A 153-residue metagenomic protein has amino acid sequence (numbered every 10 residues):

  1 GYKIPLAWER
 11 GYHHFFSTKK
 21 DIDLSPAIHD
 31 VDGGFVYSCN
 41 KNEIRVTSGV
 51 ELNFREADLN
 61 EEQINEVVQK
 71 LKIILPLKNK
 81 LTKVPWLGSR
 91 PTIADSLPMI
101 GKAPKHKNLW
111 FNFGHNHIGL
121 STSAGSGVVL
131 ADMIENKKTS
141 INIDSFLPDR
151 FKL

Functional and structural regions predicted by a protein language model:
G1-K107: Active-site substrate-recognition segment that forms the wall of the catalytic cavity or substrate channel
A103-L153: C-terminal lid/capping helical subdomain adjacent to the catalytic/cofactor pocket in oxidative enzymes
